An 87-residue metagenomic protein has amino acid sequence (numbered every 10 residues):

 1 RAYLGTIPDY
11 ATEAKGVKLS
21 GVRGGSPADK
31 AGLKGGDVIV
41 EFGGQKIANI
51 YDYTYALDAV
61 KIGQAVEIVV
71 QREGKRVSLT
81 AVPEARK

Functional and structural regions predicted by a protein language model:
R1-K87: C-terminal recognition in membrane/secretory proteostasis and scaffolding
